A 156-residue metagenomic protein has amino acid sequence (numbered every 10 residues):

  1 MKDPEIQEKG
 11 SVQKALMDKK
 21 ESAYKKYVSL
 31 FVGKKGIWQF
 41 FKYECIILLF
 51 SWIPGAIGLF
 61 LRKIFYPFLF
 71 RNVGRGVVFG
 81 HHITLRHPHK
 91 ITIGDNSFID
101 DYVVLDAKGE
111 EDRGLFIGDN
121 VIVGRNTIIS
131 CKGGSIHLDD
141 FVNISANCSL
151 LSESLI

Functional and structural regions predicted by a protein language model:
M1-R75, F141: Terminal amphipathic alpha-helical/low-complexity segments used for targeting or macromolecular assembly
F65, R75-V77, L85, C148: Short, functionally important structural connectors and interaction interfaces within domains
T84-I93, F98-I156: Flexible, glycine/small-residue-enriched loop-and-beta-strand segment within the central core of proteins
